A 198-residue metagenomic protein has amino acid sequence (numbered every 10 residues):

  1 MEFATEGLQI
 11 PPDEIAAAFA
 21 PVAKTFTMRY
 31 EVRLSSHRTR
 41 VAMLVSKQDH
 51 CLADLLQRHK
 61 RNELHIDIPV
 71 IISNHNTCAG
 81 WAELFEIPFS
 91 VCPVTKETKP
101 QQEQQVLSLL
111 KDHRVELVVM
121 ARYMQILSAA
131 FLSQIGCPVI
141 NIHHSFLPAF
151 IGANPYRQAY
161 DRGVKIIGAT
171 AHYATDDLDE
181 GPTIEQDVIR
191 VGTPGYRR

Functional and structural regions predicted by a protein language model:
M1-H37: A conserved regulatory-domain signal marking ACT and ACT-like small-molecule sensing domains and adjacent regulatory
V41-C51: Short, glycine-rich nucleotide/cofactor-binding loops
D49-R61: Histidine-anchored nucleotide/phosphate-binding helix
I66-T77: Short internal beta-strands
D67, P88-S90, P138: Conserved beta-strand segments of alpha/beta enzyme cores
H75, K96-Q104, H113-R198: Donor/substrate-binding cores of folate-linked one-carbon enzymes
A79-L84, L132-Q134: Short loop/helix-cap segments at secondary-structure boundaries that form the rim of catalytic
W81-K96: Conserved nucleotide-sugar phosphate-binding/catalytic loop shared by glycosyltransferases and other
